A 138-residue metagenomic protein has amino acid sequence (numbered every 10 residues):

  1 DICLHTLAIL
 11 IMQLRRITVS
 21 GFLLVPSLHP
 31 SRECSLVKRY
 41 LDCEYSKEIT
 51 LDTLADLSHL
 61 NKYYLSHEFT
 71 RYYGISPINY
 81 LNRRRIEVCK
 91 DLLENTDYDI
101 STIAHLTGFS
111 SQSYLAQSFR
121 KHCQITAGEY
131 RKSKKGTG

Functional and structural regions predicted by a protein language model:
D1-H5, I11-K47, D52-S58, R71-N79 (+1 more regions): Short, Lys/Arg-enriched, Trp-marked, Pro/Gly-tolerant hinge/linker segments that flank
F22-L24, S101, T137: Juxtamembrane/interface motifs at transmembrane-helix termini
D42, E48-R84, Y98, A104-Y130: Basic/polar phosphate-binding segments, predominantly the helix-turn-helix DNA-binding elements of transcriptional
K132-G138: Generic C-terminal helix-cap and adjacent flexible tail
